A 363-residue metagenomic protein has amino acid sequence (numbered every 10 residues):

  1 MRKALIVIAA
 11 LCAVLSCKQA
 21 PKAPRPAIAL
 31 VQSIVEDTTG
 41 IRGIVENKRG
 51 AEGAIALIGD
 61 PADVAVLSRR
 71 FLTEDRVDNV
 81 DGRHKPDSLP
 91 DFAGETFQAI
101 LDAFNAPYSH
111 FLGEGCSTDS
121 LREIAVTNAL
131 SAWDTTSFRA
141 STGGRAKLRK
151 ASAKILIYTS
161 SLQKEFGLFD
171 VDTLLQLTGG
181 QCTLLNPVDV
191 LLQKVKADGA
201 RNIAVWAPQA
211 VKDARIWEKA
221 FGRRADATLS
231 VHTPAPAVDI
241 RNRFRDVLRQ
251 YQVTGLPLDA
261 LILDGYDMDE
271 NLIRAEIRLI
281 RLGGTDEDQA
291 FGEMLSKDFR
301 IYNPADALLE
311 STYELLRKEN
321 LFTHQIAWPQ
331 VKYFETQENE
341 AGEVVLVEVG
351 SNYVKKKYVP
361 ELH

Functional and structural regions predicted by a protein language model:
M1-A4: Positively charged n-region of N-terminal signal peptides that target proteins for export
V7-I8, L295: N-terminal hydrophobic alpha-helix used for membrane targeting or insertion
I8-A9, G50: Residue-level detector of transmembrane insertion/anchoring sites
A9-S16: Hydrophobic h-region of N-terminal signal peptides that target proteins for export in Gram-negative bacteria
K18-H363: Non-catalytic structural scaffold of enzyme domains
